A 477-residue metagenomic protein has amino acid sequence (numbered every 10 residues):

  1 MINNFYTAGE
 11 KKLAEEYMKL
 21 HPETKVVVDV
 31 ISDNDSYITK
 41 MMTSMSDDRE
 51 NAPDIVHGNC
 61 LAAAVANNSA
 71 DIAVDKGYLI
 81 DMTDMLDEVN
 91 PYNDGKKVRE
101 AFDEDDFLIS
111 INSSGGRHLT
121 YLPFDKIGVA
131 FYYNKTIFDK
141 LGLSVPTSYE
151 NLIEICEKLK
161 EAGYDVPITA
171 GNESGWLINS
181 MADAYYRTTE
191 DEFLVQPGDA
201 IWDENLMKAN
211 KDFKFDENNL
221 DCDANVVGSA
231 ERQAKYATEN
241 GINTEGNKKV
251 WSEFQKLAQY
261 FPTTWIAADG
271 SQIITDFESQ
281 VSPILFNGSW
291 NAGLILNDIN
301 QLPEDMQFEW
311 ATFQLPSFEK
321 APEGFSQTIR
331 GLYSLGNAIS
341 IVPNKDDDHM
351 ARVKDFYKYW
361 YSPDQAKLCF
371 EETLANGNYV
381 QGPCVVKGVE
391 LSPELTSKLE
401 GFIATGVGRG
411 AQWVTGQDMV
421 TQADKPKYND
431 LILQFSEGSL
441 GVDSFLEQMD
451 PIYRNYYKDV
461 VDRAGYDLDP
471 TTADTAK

Functional and structural regions predicted by a protein language model:
M1-F5, T24-V30, I55, T120 (+1 more regions): Short, well-ordered beta-strand elements
N4-K25, A130-Y132, Y428: Short, polar/charged alpha-helical segment
E16-D105, T136-S144, P283-I284, Q301-D305 (+1 more regions): Extracytoplasmic "Venus flytrap"/periplasmic binding protein-like
K25, S46-R49, K140-L141, V281-I284 (+1 more regions): Extracytoplasmic/periplasmic substrate-recognition and gating elements
A63-G128, Q196-D221, A311-F313, E323-G324: Hinge/lid segment of periplasmic solute-binding proteins
A64, E157-Y164, A237-F308, F318 (+2 more regions): Ligand-binding pocket segment of bilobal, Venus flytrap-like solute-binding proteins
C156, V195-A267: Glycine-centered hinge/linker elements that transmit conformational signals in sensory and ligand-binding systems
W310-S317, G324-Q327, F370-S436, D462-K477: Long, aromatic- and glycine/proline-rich binding clefts that accommodate carbohydrate-like moieties
